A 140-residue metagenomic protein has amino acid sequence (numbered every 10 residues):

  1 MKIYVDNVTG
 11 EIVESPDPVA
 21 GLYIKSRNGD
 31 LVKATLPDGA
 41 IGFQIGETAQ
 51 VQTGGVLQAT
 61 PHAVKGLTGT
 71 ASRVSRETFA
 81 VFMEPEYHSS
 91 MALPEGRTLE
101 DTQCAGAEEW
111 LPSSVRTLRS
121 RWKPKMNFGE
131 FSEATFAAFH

Functional and structural regions predicted by a protein language model:
M1-H140: C-terminal flanking tails of non-heme Fe-dependent oxygenases
